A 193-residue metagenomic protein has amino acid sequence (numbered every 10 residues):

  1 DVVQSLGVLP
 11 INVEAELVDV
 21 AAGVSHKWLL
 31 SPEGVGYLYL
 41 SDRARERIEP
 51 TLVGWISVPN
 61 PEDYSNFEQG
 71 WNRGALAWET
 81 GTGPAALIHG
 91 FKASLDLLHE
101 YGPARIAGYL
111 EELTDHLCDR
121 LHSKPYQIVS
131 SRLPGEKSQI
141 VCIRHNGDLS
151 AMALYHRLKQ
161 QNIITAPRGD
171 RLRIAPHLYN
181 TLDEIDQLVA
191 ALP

Functional and structural regions predicted by a protein language model:
D1-V20: Catalytic PLP-binding core of fold-type I/II PLP enzymes
G7-N12, Y39, L182-E184: Active-site core of PLP-dependent enzymes with the aminotransferase class I/II
E16-D63: Active-site PLP attachment segment
N60-W78: The feature captures the short pre-catalytic strand/loop hairpin that immediately precedes and shapes the active-site
N72-D119: Structural signature of PLP-dependent enzymes
P103, E111-C118, H122-R157, Q161: Conserved PLP-binding catalytic core of the aspartate aminotransferase-like
D148-P193: PLP-dependent enzyme catalytic core of the Aspartate aminotransferase-like
